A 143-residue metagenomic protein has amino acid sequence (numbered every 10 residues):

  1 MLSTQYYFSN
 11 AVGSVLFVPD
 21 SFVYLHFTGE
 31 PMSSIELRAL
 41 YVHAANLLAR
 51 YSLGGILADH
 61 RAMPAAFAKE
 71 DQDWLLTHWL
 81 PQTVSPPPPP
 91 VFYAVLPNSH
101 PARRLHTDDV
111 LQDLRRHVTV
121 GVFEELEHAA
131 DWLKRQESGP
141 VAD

Functional and structural regions predicted by a protein language model:
L2-D143: Amphipathic, Lys/Arg-enriched alpha-helical "gate/interface" segment within cytosolic domains that mediates
